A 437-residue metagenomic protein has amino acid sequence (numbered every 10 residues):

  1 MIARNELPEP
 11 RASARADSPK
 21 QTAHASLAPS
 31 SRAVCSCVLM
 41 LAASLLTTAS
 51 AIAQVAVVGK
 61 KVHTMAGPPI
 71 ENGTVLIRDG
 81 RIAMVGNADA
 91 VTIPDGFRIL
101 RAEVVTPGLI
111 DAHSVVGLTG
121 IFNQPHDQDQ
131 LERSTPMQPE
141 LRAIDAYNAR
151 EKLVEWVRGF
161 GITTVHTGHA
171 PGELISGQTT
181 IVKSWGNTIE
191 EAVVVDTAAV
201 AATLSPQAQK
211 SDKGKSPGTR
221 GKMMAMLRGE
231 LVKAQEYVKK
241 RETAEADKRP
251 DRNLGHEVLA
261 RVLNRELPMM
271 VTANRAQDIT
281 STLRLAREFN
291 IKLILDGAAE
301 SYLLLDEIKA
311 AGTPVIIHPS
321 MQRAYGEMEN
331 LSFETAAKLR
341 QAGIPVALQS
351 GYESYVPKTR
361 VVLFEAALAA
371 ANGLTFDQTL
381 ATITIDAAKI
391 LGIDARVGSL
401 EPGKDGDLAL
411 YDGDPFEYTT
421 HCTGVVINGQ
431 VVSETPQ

Functional and structural regions predicted by a protein language model:
M1-S31: N-terminal secretory signal peptides that target proteins for export/translocation
C35-S50: Bacterial N-terminal signal peptides
V55-V57, T92-I144: Replace "His-x-His-based motif
K60-H63, G73, E401-Q437: C-terminal cap of metal-dependent C-N hydrolases
V62, A66-G108, N123: Histidine-rich, glycine-flanked metal-binding segment
I121-F122, Q128-S134, P139-E140, P268 (+3 more regions): His/Asp/Glu-enriched, well-ordered alpha-helical/loop segment that forms or immediately abuts the divalent-metal
Y147, L153, R158-L293: Polyanionic/metal-chelating signatures
A286-K292, A310-I316, G343-P345: Glycine-enriched alpha-helix->loop->beta-strand junction motifs that scaffold or abut catalytic
